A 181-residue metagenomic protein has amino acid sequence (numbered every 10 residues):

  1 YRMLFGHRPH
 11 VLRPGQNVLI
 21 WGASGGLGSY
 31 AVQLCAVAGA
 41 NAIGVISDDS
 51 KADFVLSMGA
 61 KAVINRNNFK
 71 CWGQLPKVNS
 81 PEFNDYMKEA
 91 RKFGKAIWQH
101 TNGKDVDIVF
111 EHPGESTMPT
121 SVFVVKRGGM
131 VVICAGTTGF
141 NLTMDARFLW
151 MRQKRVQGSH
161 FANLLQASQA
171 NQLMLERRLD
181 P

Functional and structural regions predicted by a protein language model:
Y1-A38, A96: Short internal alpha-helix immediately C-terminal to a glycine-rich phosphate-binding loop in Rossmann-like
Y1-F5, R91-K95, S116, L165-S168: Short, contiguous clusters of charged residues that form electrostatic/catalytic patches at enzyme active sites, used
P9-L12, S57, G103, E176: Alpha-helix termination/capping residues and helix-transition junctions
A36-S116: Adenosine-nucleotide cofactor-binding segment
A38, I46, V55-L56, Q74-V78 (+2 more regions): Glycine-rich phosphate-binding loop and adjacent beta-alpha segment of Rossmann(oid) nucleotide-cofactor-binding
